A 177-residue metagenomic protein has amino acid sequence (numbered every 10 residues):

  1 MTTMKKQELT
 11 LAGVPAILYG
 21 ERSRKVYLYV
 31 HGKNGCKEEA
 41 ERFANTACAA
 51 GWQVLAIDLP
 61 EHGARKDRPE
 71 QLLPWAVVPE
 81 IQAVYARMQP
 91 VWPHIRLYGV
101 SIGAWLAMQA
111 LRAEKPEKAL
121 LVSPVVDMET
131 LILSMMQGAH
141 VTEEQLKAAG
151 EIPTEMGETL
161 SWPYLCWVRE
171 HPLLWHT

Functional and structural regions predicted by a protein language model:
M1-R22: N-terminal cap/lid segment of alpha/beta-hydrolase-fold proteins
R24-G32: Short beta-strand element of the alpha/beta-hydrolase
K33-N45: The serine-hydrolase catalytic nucleophile loop
A44-D67: Conserved alpha/beta-hydrolase
G63-V91: Catalytic nucleophile-loop/oxyanion-hole region of alpha/beta-hydrolase and closely related hydrolase-like folds
L97-G99, V122: Short beta-strand immediately N-terminal to the catalytic nucleophile in serine-hydrolase-like folds
G99-A107: Gly/Ala-rich beta-loop-alpha elbow adjacent to hydrolase catalytic centers
K115-T177: The alpha/beta-hydrolase serine catalytic core
